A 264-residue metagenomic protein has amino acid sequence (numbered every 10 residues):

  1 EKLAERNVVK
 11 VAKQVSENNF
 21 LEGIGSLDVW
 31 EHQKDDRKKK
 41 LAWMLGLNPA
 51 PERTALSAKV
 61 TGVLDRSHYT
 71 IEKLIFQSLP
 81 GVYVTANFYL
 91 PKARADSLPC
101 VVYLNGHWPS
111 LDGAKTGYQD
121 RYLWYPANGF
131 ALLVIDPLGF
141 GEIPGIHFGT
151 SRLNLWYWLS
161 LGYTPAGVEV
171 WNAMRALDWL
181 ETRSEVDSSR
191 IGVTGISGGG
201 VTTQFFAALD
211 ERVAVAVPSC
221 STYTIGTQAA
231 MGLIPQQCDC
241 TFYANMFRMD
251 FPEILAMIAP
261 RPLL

Functional and structural regions predicted by a protein language model:
E1-K10: Acidic, low-complexity proline/glycine-rich segments
V9-Y89: Non-catalytic accessory segments flanking enzyme active sites
A95-T182, S188, T222-I234, C240: Cap/lid segment of the alpha/beta-hydrolase catalytic domain
L123, Q204-F205, A256: Alpha-helical segments flanking ligand/cofactor-binding loops in enzyme cores
V168, A214-A256, P260: Mobile cap/lid helix-loop segments that gate and shape the active-site cleft of serine hydrolases
E185-S197: Alpha/beta-hydrolase fold nucleophile elbow
G195-A207: Glycine-rich nucleophile elbow surrounding the catalytic serine of serine-hydrolase chemistry
A208-A214: Conserved hydrolase catalytic core segment
